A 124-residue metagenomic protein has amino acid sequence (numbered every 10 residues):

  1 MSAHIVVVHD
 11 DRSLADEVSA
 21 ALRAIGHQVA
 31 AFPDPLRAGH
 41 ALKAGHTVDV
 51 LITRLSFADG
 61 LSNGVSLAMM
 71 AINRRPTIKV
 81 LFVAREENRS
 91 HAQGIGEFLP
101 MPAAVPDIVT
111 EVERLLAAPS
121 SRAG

Functional and structural regions predicted by a protein language model:
H9: Conserved acidic carboxylate
R12-A30: Two-component/phosphorelay signaling modules centered on CheY-like receiver
P33-V50, A58: Acidic, metal-coordinating helix/loop segments flanking the phosphotransfer/catalytic sites of two-component signaling
R37, R75, R85-R89: Negatively charged, flexible loop motifs adjacent to catalytic sites in prokaryotic signal transduction proteins
K43-H46, M70-T77: Conserved phosphotransfer cores of two-component systems
I52-M69: Conserved phosphotransfer microenvironments
L81-A123: Output/docking surface of receiver
